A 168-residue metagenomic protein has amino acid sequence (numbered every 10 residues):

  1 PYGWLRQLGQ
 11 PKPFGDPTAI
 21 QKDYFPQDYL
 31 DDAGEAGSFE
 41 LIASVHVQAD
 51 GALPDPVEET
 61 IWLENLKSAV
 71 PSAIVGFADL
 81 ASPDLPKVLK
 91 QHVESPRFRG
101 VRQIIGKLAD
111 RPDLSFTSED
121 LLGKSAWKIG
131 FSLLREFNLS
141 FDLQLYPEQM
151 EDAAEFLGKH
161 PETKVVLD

Functional and structural regions predicted by a protein language model:
P1-D168: Helix-coil boundary/capping segments in enzymes
